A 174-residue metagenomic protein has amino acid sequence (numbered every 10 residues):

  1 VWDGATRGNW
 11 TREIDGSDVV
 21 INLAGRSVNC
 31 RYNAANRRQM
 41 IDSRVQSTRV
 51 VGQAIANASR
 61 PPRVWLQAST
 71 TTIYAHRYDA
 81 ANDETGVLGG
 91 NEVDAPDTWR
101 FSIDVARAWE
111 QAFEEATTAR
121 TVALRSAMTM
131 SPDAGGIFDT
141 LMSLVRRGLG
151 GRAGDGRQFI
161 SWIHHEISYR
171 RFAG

Functional and structural regions predicted by a protein language model:
V1-V50: NAD(P)H-binding glycine-rich loop region in Rossmannoid oxidoreductase-like domains and their noncatalytic homologs
S27, T70-Y74, A127-M130: Active-site segment of SDR-like NAD(P)-dependent oxidoreductases
Q39-S47, D97-D104, A108, I163: Glycine-rich NAD(P)-binding loop of the Rossmann-fold in SDR/ketoreductase-type enzymes
R49-D97: Conserved Rossmann-fold NAD(P)-dependent oxidoreductase catalytic core, especially the SDR/UDP-sugar
N57, V93-A123: Active-site Tyr-X1-5-Lys
T117-A123, A127-S161, H165: NAD(P)-dependent short-chain dehydrogenase/reductase
